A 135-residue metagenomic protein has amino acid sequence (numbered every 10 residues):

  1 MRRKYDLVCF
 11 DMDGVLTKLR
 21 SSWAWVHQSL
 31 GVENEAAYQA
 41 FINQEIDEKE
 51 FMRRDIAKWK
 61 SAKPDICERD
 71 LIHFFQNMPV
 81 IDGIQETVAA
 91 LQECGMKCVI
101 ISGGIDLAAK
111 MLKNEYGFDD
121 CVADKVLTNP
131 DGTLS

Functional and structural regions predicted by a protein language model:
M1-A57: Active-site neighborhood of HAD-like aspartate-dependent phosphohydrolases
W25, G83, L107-M111: Phosphate- and divalent-cation-binding pockets in alpha/beta enzyme and binding domains that engage nucleotide-derived
V32, S61-D65, V80: Short helix-loop boundary/capping segments at the starts of domains
Q39, R53, A57, Q76 (+3 more regions): Replace "anionic and nucleotidyl ligands
R54-L71, T128-S135: Short, basic/glycine-rich phosphate-binding loops at helix/coil junctions that contact nucleotide phosphates
E68, I72-D106: Short, acidic loop-to-helix structural element flanking the phosphoryl-transfer center in phosphate-processing enzymes
Q92-K97, G104-L134: Substrate-recognition/cap helix-loop segment adjacent to the acidic, metal-dependent catalytic center of Asp-based
